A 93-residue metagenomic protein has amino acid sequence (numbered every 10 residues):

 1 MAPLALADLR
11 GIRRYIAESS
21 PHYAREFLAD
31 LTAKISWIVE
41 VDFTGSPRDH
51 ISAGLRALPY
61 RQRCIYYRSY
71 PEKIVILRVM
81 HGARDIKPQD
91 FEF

Functional and structural regions predicted by a protein language model:
M1-L55: Basic, Lys/Arg-enriched alpha-helical interface segments
Y15, Y23, F27, Y60 (+2 more regions): Aromatic side chains
F43-K73: Basic/aromatic recognition patch in beta-strand/loop cores that engages polyanionic ligands
R63, R68-F93: Enriched for short, Lys/Arg-rich terminal
